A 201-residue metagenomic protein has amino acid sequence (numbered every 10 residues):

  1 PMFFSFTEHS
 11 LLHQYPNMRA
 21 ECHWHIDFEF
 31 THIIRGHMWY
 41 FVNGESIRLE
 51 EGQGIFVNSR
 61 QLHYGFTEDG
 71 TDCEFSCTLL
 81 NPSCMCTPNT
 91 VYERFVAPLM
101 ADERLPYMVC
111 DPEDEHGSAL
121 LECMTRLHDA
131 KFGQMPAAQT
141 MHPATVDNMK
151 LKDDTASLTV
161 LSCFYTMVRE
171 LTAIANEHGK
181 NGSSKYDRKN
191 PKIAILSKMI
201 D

Functional and structural regions predicted by a protein language model:
P1-E8, L62, F66-V146, E177: A hydrophobic/aromatic-rich effector-binding and dimerization subdomain of bacterial HTH-type transcriptional regulators
P1-G54, E93: Generic protein-terminus/edge-of-domain signal
H25, F41, L49, G70-D72 (+2 more regions): A generic fold-level signal
E29-H32, A119, C123-R126, C163 (+1 more regions): Amphipathic, well-ordered alpha-helical segments in soluble domains
H37-M38, R60-L62: Short beta->alpha connector loops
Y107-G117, K131-D201: Short, Lys/Arg-enriched, Trp-marked, Pro/Gly-tolerant hinge/linker segments that flank
